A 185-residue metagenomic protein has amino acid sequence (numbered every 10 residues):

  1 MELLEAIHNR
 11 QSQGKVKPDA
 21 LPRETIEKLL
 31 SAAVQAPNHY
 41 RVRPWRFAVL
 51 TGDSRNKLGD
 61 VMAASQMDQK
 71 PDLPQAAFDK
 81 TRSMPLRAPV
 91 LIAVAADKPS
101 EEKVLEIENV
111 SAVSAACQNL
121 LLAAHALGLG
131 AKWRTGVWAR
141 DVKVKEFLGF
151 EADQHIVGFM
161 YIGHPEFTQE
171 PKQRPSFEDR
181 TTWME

Functional and structural regions predicted by a protein language model:
M1-R87, E185: N-terminal amphipathic, basic helical "cap/leader" segment at the start of enzyme domains
E5-S12, I156-E185: C-terminal helix-cap and adjacent tail motif
A33, I92, K98-E146: Small-aliphatic-rich amphipathic alpha-helix that forms the alpha element of a beta-alpha
G52-S54, D97-K98, H164-F167: Short loop segments at secondary-structure junctions
P89-A93, G158: Structural motif
V144-H155: Short, electropositive alpha-helical surface patch
